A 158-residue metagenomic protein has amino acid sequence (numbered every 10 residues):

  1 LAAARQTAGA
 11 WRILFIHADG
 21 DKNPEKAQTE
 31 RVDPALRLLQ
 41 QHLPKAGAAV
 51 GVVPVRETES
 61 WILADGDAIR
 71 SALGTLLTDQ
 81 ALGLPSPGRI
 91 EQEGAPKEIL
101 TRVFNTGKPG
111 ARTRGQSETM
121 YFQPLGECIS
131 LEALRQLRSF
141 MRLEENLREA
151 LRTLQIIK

Functional and structural regions predicted by a protein language model:
A2-K158: C-terminal accessory helical subdomains adjacent to catalytic cores in phosphodiester- and nucleotide-handling enzymes
